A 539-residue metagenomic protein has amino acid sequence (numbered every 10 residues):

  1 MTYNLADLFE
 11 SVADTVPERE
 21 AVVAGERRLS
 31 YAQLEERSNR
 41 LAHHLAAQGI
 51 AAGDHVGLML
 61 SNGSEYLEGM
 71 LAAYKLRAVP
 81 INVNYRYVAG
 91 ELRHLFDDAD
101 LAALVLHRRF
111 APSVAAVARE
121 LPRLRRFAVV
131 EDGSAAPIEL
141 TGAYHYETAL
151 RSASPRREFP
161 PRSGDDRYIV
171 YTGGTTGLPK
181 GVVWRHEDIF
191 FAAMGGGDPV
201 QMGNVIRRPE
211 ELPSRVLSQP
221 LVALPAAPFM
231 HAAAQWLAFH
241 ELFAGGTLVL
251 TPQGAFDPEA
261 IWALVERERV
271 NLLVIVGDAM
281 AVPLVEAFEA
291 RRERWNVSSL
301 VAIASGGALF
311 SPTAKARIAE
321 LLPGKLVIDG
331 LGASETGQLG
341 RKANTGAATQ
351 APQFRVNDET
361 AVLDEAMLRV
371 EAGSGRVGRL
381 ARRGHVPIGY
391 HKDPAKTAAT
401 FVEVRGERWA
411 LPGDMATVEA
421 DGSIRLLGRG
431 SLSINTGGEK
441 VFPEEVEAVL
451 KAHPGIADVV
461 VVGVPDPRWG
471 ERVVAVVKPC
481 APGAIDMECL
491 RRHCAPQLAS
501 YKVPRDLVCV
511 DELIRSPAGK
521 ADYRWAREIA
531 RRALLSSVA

Functional and structural regions predicted by a protein language model:
M1-Y3, A135-D166: Flexible, low-complexity linker/hinge segments
T2, E18-G63, L67, L71 (+1 more regions): Conserved AMP-binding/adenylate-forming core of the ANL superfamily
S30-A32, R167-G203: Conserved AMP-binding A3 loop
A47-Q48, A78-R151, G483: Structural core segment of the AMP-binding/adenylate-forming
Y87, R93-F96, L104-L106, E266 (+8 more regions): AMP-binding/adenylate-forming catalytic core of the ANL superfamily
A153-Y171, G177-L178, V183, P213-V222: Conserved pre-ATP/AMP-binding loop-to-beta segment of ANL
F190-A226, M230-L272, R291: Conserved AMP-binding/adenylation subdomain of ANL enzymes
F243-G246, V270-I275, V285-Q350, R355-A361 (+1 more regions): Gly/Ser/Thr-rich phosphate-binding loop
